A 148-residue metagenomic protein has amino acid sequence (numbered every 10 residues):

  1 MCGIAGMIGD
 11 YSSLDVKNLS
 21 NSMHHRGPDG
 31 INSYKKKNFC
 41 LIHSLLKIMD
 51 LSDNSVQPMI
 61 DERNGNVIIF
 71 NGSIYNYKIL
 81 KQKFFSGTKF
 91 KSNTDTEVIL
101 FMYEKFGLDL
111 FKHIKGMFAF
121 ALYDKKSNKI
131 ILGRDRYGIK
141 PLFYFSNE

Functional and structural regions predicted by a protein language model:
M1-E148: N-terminus-centric sequence/structural signature that marks the extreme N-terminus and adjacent "lid/interface" module
